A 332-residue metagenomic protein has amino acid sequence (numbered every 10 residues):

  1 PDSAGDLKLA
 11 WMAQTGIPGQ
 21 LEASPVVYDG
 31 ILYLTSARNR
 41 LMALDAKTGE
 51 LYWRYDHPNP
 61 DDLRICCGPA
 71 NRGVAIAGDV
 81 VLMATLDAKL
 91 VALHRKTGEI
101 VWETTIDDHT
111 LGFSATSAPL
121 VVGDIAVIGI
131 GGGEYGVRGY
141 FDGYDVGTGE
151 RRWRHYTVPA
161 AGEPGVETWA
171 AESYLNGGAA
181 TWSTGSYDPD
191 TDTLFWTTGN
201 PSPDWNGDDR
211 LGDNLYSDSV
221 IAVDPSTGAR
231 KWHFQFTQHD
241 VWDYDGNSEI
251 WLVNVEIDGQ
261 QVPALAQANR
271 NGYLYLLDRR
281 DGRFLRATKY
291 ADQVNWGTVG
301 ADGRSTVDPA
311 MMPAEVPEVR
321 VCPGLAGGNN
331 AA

Functional and structural regions predicted by a protein language model:
P1-D107: N-terminal cofactor/phosphate-binding cores enriched in small/glycine residues, especially glycine-rich loops such as
A10-S24, R54-A75, E103-A118, Y135 (+5 more regions): Extracytoplasmic beta-rich repeat domains
D29-I31, G78-D79, G123-I125, D190-D192 (+1 more regions): Short coil/turn segments that connect the beta-strands within blades of beta-propeller domains
G30, A37, L86, G131-G133 (+3 more regions): Short loop/turn segments immediately following the C-termini of beta-strands
L34, M83, V127-G129, W196 (+1 more regions): Residue position within the beta-strands of beta-propeller blades
R38, D87, V137-Y140, L215-S217 (+2 more regions): A detector of repeated loop/turn-to-beta-strand junctions in beta-rich toroidal repeat architectures
N39-R40, K89, G133-G136, P201-D204: Short glycine/acidic-enriched loop and turn motifs that connect beta-strands
L93, T97-G98, G139-R151, R210-A229 (+1 more regions): Beta-propeller blade signature
